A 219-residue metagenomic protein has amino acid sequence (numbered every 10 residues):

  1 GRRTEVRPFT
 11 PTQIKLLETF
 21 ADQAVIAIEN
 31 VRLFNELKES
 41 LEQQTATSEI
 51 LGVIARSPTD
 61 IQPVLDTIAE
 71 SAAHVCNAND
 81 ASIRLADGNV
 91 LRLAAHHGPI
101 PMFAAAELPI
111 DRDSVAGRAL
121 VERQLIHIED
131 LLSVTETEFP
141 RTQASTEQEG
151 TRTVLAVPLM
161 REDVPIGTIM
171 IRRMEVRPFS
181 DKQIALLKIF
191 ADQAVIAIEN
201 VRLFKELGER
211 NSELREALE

Functional and structural regions predicted by a protein language model:
R2-R3, V90-R92, P99-A105, E129-T153 (+1 more regions): Signal-transducing coupling segments at domain and membrane junctions
T4-E5, D87, M160-P165, M174-P178: Flexible loop/coil segments at beta-strand boundaries within sensory signal-transduction domains
Q13, I26, L33-E36, S40 (+5 more regions): Amphipathic coiled-coil signal-transmission "stalk" helices
E18-V25, K188-V195: Allosteric cytosolic regulatory segments
Q44-I50, I54, D60-N79, I83 (+1 more regions): Amphipathic alpha-helical coiled-coil segments that mediate homodimerization and allosteric signal transmission
A69-A73, A81-R112, L132: GAF sensory/regulatory domain recognition with acknowledged cross-activation on helical regulatory dimers
M102-I126, T142: Acidic/proline- and glycine-rich, intrinsically disordered low-complexity segments that serve as regulatory linkers
R112, R152-M160: A short, aliphatic-rich beta-strand micro-motif
